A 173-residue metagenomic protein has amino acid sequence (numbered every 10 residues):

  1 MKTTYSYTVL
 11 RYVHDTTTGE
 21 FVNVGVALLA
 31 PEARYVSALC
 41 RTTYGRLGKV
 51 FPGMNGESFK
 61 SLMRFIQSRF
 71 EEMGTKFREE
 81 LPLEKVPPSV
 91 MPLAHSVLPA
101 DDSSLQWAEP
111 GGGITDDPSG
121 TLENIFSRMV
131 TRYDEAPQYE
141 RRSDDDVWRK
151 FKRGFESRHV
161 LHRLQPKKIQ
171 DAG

Functional and structural regions predicted by a protein language model:
M1-G173: Polybasic/polar functional segments that serve as interface/processing modules
